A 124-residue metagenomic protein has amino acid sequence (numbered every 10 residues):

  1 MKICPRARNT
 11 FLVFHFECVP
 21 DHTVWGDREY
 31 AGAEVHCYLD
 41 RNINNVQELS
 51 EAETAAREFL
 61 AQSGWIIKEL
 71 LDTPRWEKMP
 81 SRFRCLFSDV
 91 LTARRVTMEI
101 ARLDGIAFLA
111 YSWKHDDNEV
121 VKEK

Functional and structural regions predicted by a protein language model:
K2-D40, N44, S50-S63, K68-L70 (+2 more regions): Long, contiguous binding/interaction regions
R75-M79: Short, charge-patterned binding micro-sites
P80-L91: Charged, often glycine-rich, active-site loop that binds/positions anionic groups
